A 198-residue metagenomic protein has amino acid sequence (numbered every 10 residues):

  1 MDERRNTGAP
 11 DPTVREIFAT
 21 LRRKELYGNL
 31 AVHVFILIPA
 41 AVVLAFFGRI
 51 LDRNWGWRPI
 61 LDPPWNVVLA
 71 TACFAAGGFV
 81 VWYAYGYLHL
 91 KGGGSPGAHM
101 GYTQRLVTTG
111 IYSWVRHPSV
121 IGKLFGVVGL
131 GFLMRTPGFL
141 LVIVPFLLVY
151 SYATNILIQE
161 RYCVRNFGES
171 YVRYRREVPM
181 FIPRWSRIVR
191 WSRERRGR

Functional and structural regions predicted by a protein language model:
M1-T109, L124-R198: Membrane-anchoring alpha-helices and their flanking helix-loop junctions
V107-P118: Short, amphipathic, aromatic/basic-enriched membrane-interface segments that mark the entry/exit of transmembrane
H117-V120, S170: An acidic site on a long C-lobe helix of protein kinase domains
